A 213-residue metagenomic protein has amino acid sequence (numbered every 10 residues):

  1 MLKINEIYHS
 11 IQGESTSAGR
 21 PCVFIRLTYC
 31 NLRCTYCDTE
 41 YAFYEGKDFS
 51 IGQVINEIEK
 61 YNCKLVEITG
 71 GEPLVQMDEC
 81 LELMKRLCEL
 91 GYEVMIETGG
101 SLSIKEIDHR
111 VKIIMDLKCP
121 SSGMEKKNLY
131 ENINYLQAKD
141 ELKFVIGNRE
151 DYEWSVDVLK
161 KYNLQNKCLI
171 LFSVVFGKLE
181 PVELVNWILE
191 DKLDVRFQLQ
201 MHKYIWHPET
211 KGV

Functional and structural regions predicted by a protein language model:
M1-E45, Y61, K203, H207-V213: N-terminal [4Fe-4S]-dependent radical SAM core
L2, P21-C22, R33-V111: Conserved Radical SAM active-site core
Q12, I55-E59, K160: Generic structural signal for well-ordered alpha-helical scaffold segments
T16, C37, G46-F49, V66 (+4 more regions): Short linear functional motifs in flexible/disordered or boundary regions
R26, T69-G70, Q200: A secondary-structure boundary/capping signal
R26-T28, I55, K127-N128, D157: Short hydrophobic/aromatic-rich motifs at helix boundaries and adjacent loops
V75-V213: Conserved AdoMet/S-adenosylmethionine-binding subsite of the radical SAM
